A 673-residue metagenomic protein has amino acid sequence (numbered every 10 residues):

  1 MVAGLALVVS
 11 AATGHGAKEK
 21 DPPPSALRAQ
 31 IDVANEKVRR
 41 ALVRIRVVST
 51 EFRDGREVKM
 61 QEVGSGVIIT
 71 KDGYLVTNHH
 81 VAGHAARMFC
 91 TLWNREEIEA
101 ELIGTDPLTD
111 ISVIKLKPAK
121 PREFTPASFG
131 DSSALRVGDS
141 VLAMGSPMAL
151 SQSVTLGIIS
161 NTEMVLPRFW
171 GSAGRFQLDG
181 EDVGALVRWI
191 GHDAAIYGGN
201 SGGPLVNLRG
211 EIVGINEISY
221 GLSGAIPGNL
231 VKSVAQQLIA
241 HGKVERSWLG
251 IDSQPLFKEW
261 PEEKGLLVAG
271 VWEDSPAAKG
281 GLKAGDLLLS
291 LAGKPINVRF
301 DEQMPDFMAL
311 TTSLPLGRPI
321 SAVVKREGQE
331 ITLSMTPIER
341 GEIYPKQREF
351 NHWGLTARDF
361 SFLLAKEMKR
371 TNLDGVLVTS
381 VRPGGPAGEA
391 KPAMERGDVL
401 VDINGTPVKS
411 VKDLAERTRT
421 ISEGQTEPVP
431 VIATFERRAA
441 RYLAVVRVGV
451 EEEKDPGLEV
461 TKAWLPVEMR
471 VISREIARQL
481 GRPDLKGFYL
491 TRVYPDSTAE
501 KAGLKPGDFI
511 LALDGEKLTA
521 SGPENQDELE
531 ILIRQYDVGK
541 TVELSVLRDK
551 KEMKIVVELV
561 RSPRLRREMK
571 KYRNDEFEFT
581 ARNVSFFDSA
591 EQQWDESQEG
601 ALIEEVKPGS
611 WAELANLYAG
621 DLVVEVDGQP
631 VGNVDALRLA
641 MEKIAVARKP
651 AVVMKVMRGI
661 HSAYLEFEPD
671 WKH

Functional and structural regions predicted by a protein language model:
M1-S10: Bacterial N-terminal signal peptides
H15-G280, S290-P319, K325-E330, S334-L363 (+11 more regions): Serine-dependent protease modules
G285, G397, G507, G620: Conserved catalytic motifs of ABC-family nucleotide-binding domains
R358-M368, N372-G384, F579-L614, Y618-V623: C-terminal accessory/binding modules appended to enzymatic or scaffolding proteins
A393-E395, V401, V624: Helix-turn-helix DNA-binding module
L414-A415, E604-V652, M657-G659: C-terminal soluble interaction/assembly domains
A663-H673: Short, low-complexity, Pro/Ser/Thr/Gly-rich segments in the mature regions of secreted, periplasmic
